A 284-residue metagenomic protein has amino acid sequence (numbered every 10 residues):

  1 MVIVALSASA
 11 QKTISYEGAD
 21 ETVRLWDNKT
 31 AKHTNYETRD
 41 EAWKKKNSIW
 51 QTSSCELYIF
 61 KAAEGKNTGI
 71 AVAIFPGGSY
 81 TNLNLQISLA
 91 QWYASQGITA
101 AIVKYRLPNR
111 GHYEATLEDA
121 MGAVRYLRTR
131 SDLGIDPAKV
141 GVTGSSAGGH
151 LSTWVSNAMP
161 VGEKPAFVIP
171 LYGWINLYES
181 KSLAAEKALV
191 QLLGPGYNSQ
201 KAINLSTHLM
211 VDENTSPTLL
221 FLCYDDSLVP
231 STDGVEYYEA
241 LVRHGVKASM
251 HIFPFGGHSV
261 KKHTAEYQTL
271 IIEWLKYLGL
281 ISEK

Functional and structural regions predicted by a protein language model:
K12-K66: N-terminal cap/lid segment of alpha/beta-hydrolase-fold proteins
W43-K44, G173-M210, S216: Mobile cap/lid helix-loop segments that gate and shape the active-site cleft of serine hydrolases
T68-G77: Short beta-strand element of the alpha/beta-hydrolase
N82-L85, L89, A101-K139, K261-E266: Catalytic nucleophile-loop/oxyanion-hole region of alpha/beta-hydrolase and closely related hydrolase-like folds
G122-A184, A202: Primarily recognizes the serine-hydrolase "nucleophile elbow" in alpha/beta-hydrolase and SGNH/GDSL folds
N214, L220-L222, D226: Short beta-strand/loop motif that positions the catalytic acidic residue of the alpha/beta-hydrolase fold
S227-E236: Conserved alpha/beta-hydrolase "acid-adjacent" motif
V235-K284: C-terminal catalytic histidine-bearing segment of alpha/beta-hydrolase fold enzymes
